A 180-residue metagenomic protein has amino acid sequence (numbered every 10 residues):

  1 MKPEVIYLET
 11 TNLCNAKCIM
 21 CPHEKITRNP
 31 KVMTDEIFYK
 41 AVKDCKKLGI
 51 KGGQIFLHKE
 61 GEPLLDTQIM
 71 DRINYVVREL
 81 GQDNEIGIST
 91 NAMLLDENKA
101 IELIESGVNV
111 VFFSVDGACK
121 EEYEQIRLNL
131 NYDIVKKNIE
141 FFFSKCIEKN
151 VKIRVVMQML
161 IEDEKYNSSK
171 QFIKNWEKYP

Functional and structural regions predicted by a protein language model:
M1-V110, E121, Q125-N129, D133 (+1 more regions): Conserved alpha-helical substructure of the radical SAM core
K46-G49, V77, F143-I147, E177: N-terminal cationic-hydrophobic initiation segments that often serve targeting/anchoring roles
Q82-N84, K149-K152, E177-P180: Structural alpha-beta junctions
I86, T90, I139-N167: Conserved strand-turn element in the central/C-terminal portion of the radical SAM core barrel that lines
K99, D163-Y179: Catalytic cores of alpha/beta
A118: Flexible loop/hinge segments that line or gate small-molecule binding clefts
